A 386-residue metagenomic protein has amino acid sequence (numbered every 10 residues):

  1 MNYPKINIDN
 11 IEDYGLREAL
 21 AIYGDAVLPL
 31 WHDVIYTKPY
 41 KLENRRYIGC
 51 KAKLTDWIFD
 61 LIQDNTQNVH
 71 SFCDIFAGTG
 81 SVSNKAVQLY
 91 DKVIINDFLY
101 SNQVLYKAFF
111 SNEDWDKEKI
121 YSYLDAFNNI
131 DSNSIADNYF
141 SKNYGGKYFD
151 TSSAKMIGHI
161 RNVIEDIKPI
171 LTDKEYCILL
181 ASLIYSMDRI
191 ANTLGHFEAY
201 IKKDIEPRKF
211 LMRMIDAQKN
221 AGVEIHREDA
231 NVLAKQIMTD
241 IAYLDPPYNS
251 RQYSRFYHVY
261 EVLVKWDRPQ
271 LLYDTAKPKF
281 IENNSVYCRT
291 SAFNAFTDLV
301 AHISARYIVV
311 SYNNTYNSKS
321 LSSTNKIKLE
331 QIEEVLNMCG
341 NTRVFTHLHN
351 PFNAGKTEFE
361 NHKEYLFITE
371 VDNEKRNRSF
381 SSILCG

Functional and structural regions predicted by a protein language model:
N2-S71, S81-V82, Q88: S-adenosyl-L-methionine
I58, F72-A86, I95-L99, S186 (+2 more regions): Conserved proline-anchored active-site loop of SAM-dependent methyltransferases that bridges a beta-strand
S83, N102-V104, S186-I190, S250-Y253 (+2 more regions): Short catalytic/ligand-binding loop motif for oxyanion handling, primarily in non-cytosolic enzymes, centered on
K92, F98-M214, S254-R289, F293-N294: Class I S-adenosyl-L-methionine-dependent methyltransferase module
R227-V232: Conserved SAM/SAH-binding loop
S285-G340: Conserved Class I SAM-dependent methyltransferase catalytic core
K326-G386: Class I S-adenosyl-L-methionine
